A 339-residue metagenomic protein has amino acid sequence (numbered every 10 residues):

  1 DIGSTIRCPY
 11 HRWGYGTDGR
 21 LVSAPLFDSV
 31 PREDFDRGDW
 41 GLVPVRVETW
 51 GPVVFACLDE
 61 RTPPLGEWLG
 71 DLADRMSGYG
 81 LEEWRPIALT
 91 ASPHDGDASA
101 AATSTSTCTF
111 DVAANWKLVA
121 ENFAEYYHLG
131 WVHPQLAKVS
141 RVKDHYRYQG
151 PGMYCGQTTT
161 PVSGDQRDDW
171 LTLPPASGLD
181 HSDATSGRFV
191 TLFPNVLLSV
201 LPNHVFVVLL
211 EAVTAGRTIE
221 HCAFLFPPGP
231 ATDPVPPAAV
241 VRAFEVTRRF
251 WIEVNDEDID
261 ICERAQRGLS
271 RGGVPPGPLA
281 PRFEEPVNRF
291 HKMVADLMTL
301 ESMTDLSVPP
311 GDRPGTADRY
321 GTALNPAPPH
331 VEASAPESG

Functional and structural regions predicted by a protein language model:
D1-E60, G66-D74: Rieske [2Fe-2S] iron-sulfur-binding domain
R46-E48, V53-G339: C-terminal catalytic domain of Rieske-type non-heme iron oxygenases
